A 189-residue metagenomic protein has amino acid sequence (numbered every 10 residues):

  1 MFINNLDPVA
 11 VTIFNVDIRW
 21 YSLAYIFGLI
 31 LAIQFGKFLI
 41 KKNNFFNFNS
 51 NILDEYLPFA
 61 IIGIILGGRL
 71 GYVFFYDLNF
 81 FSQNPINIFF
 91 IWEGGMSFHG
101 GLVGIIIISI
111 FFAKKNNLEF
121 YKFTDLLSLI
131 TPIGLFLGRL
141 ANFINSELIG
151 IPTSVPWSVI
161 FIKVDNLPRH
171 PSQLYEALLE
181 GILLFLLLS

Functional and structural regions predicted by a protein language model:
M1-S189: A feature for loop-to-transmembrane-helix boundaries and adjacent hydrophobic helices in multi-pass integral membrane
